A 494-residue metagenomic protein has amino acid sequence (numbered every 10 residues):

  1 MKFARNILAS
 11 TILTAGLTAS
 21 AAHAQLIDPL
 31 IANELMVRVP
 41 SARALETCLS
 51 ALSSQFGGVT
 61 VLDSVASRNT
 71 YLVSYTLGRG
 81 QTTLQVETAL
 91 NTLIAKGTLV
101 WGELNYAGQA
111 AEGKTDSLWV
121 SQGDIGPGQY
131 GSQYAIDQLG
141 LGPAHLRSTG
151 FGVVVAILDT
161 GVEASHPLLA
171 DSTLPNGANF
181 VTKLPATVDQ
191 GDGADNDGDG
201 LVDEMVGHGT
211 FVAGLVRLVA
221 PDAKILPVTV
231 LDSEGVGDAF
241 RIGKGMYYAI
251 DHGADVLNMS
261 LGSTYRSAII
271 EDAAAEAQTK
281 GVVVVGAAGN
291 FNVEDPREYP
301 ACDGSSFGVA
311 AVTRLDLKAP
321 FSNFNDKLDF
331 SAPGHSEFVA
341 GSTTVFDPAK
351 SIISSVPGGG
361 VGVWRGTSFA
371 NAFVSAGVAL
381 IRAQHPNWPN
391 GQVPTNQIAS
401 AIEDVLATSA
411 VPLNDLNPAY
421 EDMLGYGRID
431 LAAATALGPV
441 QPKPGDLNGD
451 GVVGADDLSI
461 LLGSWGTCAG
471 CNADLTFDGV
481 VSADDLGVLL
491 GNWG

Functional and structural regions predicted by a protein language model:
F3-A22: Gram-negative bacterial Sec-dependent N-terminal signal peptides
I12, H23-S121: Primarily auto-inhibitory N-terminal propeptides
M36, L72, W101-E103, V154-I157 (+6 more regions): Structural recognition of the beta-strand scaffold that forms the well-ordered cores of secreted hydrolase catalytic
W119-L226, R241-G245, D251-H252, T344-G358 (+2 more regions): Active-site core segment of subtilase-fold serine proteases
A186-G200, T344-D347, G391-N396, L447-G454 (+1 more regions): Acidic, glycine-anchored loop motifs typical of Ca2+
V212, I242, M246, D251-V356 (+1 more regions): Catalytic-core segments of hydrolase enzymes
V216, L226-D232, Y247, D255-V256 (+2 more regions): Hydrolase catalytic cores
D415-A419, A436-G494: Cellulosome-associated attachment modules in secreted, modular CAZymes
